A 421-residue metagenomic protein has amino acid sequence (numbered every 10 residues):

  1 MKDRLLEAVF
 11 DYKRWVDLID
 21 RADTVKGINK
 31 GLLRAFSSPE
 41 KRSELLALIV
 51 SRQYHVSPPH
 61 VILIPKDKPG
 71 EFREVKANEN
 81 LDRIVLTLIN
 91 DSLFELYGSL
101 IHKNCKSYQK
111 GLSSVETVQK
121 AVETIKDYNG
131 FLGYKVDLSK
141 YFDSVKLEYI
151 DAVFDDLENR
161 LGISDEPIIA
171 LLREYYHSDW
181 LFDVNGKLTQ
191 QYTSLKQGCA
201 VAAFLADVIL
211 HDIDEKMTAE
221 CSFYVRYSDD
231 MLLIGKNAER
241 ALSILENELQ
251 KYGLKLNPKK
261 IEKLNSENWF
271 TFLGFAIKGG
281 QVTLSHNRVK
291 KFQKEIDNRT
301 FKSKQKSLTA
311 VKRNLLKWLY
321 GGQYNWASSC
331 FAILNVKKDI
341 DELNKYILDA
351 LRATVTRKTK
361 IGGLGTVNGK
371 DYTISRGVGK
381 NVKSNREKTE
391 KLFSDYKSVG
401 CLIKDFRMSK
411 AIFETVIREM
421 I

Functional and structural regions predicted by a protein language model:
K2-S57, P65: A structured, charge-rich N-terminal accessory region that forms the first stable segment of a protein and links
L48-G70, I169-N185: Reverse-transcriptase-like RNA-dependent polymerase core
E71-I101, Q191-T218: Conserved pre-motif C helix in the palm subdomain of viral-like polymerases
E71-V75, H102-N104, K135-V136, Q191-C199 (+2 more regions): Glycine- and acidic
R83, T87, G186, Q190 (+3 more regions): Right-hand nucleic-acid polymerase module
L86, N90-K146: Active-site-proximal segment of RNA-dependent polymerases
T124-S228, L232-E248, Y252-L254, K259 (+1 more regions): Conserved polymerase palm-domain catalytic core
